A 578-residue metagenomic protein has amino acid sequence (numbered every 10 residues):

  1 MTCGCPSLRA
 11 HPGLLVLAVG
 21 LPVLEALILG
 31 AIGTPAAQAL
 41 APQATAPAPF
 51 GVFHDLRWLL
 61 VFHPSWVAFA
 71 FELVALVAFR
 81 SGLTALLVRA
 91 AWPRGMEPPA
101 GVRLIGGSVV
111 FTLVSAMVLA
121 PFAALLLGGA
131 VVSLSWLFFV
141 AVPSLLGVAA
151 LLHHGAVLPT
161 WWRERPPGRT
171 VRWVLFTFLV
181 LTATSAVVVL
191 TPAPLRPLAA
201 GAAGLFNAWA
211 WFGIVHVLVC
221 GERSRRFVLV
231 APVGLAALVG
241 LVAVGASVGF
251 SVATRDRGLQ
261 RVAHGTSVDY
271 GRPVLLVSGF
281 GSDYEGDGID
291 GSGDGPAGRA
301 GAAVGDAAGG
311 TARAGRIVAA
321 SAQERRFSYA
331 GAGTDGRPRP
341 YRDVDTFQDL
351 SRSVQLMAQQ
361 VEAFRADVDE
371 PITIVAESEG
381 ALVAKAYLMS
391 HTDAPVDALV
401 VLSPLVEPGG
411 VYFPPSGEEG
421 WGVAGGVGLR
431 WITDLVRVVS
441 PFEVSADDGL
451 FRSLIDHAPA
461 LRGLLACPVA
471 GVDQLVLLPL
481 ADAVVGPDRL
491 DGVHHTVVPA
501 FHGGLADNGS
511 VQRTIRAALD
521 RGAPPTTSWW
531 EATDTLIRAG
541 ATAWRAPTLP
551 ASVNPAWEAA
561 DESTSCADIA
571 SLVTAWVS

Functional and structural regions predicted by a protein language model:
M1-V375, E379-S578: Lipid deacylating catalytic domains
